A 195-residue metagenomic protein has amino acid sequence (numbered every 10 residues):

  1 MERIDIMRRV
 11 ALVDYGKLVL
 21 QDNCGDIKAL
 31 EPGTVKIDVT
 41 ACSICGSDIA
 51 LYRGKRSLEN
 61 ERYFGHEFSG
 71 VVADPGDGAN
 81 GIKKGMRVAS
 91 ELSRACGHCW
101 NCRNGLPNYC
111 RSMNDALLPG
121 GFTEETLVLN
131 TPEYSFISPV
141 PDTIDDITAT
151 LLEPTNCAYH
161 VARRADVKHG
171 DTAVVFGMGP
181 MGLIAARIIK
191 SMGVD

Functional and structural regions predicted by a protein language model:
R9, I37, T172-A173: Conserved hydrophobic helix-helix packing surfaces used for dimerization/oligomerization
D26-I27, E59-G65, N114-G120, V128: Short Gly/Pro-enriched turn/cap motifs at secondary-structure boundaries
K28-C42, K55-R103, P139-T143: Glycine-rich beta-strand-centered segment in the early N-terminal region that forms part of a ligand/cofactor-binding
C45, G78, M181: Conserved Rossmann-like nucleotide-cofactor binding loop
C96-F176: NAD(P)H dinucleotide-binding glycine-rich loop of Rossmann-like/cofactor-binding domains, especially the beta1-alpha1
C157, M181, I189: Hydrophobic/small residue at the entry helix of a nucleotide-binding pocket
S191-D195: Conserved S-adenosyl-L-methionine
